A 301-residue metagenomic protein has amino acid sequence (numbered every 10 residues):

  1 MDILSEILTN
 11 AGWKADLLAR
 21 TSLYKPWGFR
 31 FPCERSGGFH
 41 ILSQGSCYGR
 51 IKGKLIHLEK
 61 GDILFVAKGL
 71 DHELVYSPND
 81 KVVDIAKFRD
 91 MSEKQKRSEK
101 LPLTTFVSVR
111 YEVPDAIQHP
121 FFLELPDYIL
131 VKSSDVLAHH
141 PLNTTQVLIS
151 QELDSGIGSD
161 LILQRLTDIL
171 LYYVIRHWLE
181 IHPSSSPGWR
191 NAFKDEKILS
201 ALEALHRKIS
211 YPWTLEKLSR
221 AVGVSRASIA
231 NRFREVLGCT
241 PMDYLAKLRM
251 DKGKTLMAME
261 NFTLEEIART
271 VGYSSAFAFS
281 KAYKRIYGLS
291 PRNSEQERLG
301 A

Functional and structural regions predicted by a protein language model:
M1-F65, L70-R97: Generic protein-terminus/edge-of-domain signal
I3-N10, D71-S150, E180: A hydrophobic/aromatic-rich effector-binding and dimerization subdomain of bacterial HTH-type transcriptional regulators
G38, E59, G158-L166, G188 (+4 more regions): Amphipathic alpha-helical recognition patches that constitute DNA-binding helices
S43, T145-L153, L202, H206-I209 (+1 more regions): Regular secondary-structure segments
Y48, L55, P212, N261-F262: Residue at a beta-strand N-cap/secondary-structure junction
K68, P78, V113, E152-G156 (+6 more regions): A general structural signal marking secondary-structure boundaries and capping sites
V107-A116, E124-W189, F193-E203, S228: An amphipathic alpha-helical interaction segment
I169, Y173-L179, S200, A204-D251 (+3 more regions): Basic/polar phosphate-binding segments, predominantly the helix-turn-helix DNA-binding elements of transcriptional
